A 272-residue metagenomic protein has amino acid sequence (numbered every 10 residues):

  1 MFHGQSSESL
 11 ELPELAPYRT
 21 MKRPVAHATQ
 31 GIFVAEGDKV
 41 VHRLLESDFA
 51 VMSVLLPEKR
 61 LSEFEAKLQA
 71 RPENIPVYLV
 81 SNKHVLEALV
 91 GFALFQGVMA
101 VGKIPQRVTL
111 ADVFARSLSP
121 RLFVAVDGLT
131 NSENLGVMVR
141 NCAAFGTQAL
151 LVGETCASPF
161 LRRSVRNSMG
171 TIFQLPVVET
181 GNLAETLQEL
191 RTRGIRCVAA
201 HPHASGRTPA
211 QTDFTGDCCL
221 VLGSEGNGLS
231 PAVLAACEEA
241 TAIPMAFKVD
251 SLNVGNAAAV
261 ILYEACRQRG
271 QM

Functional and structural regions predicted by a protein language model:
M1-F64, C156-A157: Boundary-proximal intrinsically disordered activation/regulatory segments immediately upstream of a helical core
G4-S9, V77-N82, P176-L183: Short acidic-hydrophobic, aromatic-tinged amphipathic segments that line or gate anion-handling sites
E46, N74, L110-R207: RNA substrate-binding interface of SAM-dependent RNA methyltransferases
S62-N74: Short, aromatic/basic amphipathic alpha-helical patches
P72-M99: Glycine/small-residue-rich loop that forms an oxyanion/phosphate-binding "nest" at active or ligand-binding sites
V80-N82, D127, G153-E154, P176 (+1 more regions): Short beta->alpha connector loops at strand-helix junctions that form conserved, small/polar/Pro-enriched
G97-A100, N141-F145, P159-I172, P231-M272: Structured adenosyl-cofactor binding patch, chiefly the S-adenosyl-L-methionine
V198-V249: Active-site/ligand-binding-proximal alpha/beta "capping" segment
